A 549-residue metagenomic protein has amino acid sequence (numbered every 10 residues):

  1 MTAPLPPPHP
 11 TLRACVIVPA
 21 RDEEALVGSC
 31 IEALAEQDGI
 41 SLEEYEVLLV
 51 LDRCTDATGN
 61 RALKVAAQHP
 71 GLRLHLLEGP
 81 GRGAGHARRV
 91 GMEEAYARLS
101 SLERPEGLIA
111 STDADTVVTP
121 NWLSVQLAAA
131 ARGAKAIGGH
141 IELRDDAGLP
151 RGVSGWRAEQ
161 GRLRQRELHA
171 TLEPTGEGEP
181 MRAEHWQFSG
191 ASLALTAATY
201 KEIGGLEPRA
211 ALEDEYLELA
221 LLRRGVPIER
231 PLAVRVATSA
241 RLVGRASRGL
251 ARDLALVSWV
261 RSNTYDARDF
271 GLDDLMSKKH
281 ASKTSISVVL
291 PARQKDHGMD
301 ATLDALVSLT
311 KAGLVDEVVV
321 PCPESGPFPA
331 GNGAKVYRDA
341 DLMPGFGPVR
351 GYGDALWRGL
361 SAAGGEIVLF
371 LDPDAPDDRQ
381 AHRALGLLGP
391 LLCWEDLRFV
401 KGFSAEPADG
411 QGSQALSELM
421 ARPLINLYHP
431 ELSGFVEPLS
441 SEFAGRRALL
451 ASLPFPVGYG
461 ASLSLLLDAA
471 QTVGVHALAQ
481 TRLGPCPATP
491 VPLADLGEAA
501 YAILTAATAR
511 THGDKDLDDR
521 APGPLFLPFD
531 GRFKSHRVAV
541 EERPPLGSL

Functional and structural regions predicted by a protein language model:
L12-L26, C30, Q37-D38, L49-L51 (+4 more regions): A conserved hydrophobic helix/loop-capping motif in glycosyltransferases and polysaccharide synthases
E32-E44, D304-V315: Short, acidic, metal-binding catalytic loop of nucleotide-sugar glycosyltransferases
A33, L51-N60, G81, C322-P329: A conserved acidic beta->alpha catalytic loop
N60-E103, P329-D354, A362: Conserved donor nucleotide-binding strand/loop of the catalytic core
N121-R157, R379-G412: Conserved donor NDP-sugar-binding/catalytic core segment of glycosyltransferases
H169-A194, E406-Q414, N426-E442: A recurrent flexible, glycine/aromatic-enriched loop bordering the glycosyltransferase active site that acts as
A211-L217, Y459-L467: Acidic donor-binding loop at a coil-to-helix junction in glycosyltransferase catalytic cores that engages
L256-S287, R293, G298-K311, F328-G331 (+1 more regions): Terminal low-complexity segments of carbohydrate-biosynthetic enzymes
